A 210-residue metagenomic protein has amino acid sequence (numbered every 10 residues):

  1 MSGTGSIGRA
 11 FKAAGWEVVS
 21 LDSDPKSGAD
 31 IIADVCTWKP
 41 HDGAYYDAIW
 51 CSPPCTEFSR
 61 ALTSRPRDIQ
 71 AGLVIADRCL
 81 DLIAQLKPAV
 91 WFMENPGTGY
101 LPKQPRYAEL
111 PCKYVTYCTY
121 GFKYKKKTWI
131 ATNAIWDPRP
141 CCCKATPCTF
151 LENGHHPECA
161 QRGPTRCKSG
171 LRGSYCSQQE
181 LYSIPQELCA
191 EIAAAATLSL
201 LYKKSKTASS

Functional and structural regions predicted by a protein language model:
M1-P40, D47-W50: SAM cofactor-binding core of SAM-dependent methyltransferases, primarily the Rossmann-like beta-alpha-beta module
C36-A48, C55-S209: Class I S-adenosyl-L-methionine
